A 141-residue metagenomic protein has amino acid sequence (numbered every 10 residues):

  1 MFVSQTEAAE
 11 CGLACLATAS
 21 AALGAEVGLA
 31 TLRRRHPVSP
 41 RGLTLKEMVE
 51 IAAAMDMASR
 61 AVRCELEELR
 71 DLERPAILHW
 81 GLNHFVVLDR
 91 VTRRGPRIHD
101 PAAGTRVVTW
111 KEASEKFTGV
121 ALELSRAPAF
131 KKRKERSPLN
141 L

Functional and structural regions predicted by a protein language model:
M1-K111: Conserved active-site-adjacent core of cysteine acyl-enzyme catalytic domains
G95-N140: Extended, hydrophilic extramembrane loops/domains of integral membrane proteins
